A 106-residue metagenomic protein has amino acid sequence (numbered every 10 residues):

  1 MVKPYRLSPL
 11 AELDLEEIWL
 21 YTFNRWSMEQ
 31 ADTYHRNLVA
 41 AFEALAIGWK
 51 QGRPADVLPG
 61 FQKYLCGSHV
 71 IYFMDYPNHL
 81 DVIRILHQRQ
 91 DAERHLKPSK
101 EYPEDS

Functional and structural regions predicted by a protein language model:
M1-H35: Arg/Lys-rich, positively charged N-terminal/basic patches that mediate binding to nucleic acids
W19, V39, I83-L86: Conserved protein kinase catalytic domain
A40, K50-L80: Basic/aromatic recognition patch in beta-strand/loop cores that engages polyanionic ligands
E43-I47: Short proline/glycine- and basic residue-enriched helix-capping loop/turn segments at helix->loop/beta transitions
H69-V70, M74-S106: Enriched for short, Lys/Arg-rich terminal
